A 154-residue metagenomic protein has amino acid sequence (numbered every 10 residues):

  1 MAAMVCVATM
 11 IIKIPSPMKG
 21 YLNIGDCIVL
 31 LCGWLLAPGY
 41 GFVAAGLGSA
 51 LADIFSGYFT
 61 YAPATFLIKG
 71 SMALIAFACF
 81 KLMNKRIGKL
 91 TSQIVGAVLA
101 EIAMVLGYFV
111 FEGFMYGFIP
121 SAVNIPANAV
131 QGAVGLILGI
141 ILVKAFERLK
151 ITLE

Functional and structural regions predicted by a protein language model:
M1-E154: Loop-helix junctions at membrane interfaces
